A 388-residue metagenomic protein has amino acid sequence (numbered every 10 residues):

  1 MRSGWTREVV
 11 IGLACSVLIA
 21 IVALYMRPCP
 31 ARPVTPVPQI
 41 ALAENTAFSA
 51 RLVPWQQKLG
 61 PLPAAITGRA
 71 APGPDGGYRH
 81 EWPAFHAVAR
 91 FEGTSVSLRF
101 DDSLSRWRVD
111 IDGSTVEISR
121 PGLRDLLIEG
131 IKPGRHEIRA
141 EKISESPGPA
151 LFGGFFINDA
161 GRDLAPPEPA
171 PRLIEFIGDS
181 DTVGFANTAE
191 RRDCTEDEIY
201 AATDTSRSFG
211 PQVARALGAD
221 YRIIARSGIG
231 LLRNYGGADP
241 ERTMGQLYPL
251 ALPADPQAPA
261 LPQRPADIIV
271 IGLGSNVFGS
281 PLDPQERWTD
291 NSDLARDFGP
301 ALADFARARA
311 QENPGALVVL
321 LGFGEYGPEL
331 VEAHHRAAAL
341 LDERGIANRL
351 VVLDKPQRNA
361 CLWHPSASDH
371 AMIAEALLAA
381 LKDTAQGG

Functional and structural regions predicted by a protein language model:
R2-I177, D181-A202, G388: N-terminal secretory targeting modules
W82-A84, S146-P149, R192-N291, E325-V331 (+1 more regions): Conserved SGNH/GDSL esterase-like catalytic core that processes O-acyl groups on lipids and polysaccharides
L164-P167, D255-R264, R307-E312, T384-G388: Surface-exposed acidic, glycine-flexible loop patches that form ligand/cofactor-binding and adhesion interfaces
L173-I177, T182, Y221-A225, D267-G272 (+2 more regions): Structural recognition of the beta-strand scaffold that forms the well-ordered cores of secreted hydrolase catalytic
T182, A214, G218, R222 (+5 more regions): Sec-exported extracytoplasmic/periplasmic mature domains
R207, P211, R215, R296 (+6 more regions): Solvent-exposed, polar/charged alpha-helical surfaces in well-ordered, non-transmembrane soluble domains, broadly
G272-V277, L302-R336: Active-site segments of SGNH/GDSL-like serine hydrolases that catalyze O-acetyl group transfer/hydrolysis on lipids
F323-G388: Catalytic His-Asp segment of secreted/periplasmic serine-dependent ester chemistry enzymes
